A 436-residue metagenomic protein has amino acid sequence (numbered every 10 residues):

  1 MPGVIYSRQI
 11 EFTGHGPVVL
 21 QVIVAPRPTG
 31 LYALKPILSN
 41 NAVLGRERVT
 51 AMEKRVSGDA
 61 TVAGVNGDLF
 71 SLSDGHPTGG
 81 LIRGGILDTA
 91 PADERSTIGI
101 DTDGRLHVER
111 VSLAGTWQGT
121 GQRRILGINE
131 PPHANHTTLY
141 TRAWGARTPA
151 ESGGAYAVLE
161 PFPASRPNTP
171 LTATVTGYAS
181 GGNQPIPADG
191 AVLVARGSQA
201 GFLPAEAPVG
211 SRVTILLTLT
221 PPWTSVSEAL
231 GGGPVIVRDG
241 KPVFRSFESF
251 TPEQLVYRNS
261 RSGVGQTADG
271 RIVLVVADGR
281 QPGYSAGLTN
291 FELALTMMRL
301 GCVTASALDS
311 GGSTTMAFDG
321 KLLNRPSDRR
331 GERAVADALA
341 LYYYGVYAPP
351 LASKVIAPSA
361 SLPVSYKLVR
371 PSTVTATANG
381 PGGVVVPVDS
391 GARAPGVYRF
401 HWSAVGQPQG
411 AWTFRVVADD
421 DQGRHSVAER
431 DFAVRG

Functional and structural regions predicted by a protein language model:
M1-G197, L203: Zymogen propeptides
E11, L72-I100, L217, A229 (+2 more regions): Conserved, well-ordered active-site substructure
A340-L362, R435-G436: Short, compositionally biased P/S/T/A/G/V-rich stretches that sit at domain boundaries
L362-L368, W402: Aromatic/hydrophobic beta-strand junction motif of beta-rich domains
P371, V397, Q409-T413: Extracellular Ig-like/FN3 beta-sandwich strand-entry sites
V384-P408: Glycine-centered tight-turn motifs at strand-turn-strand junctions
V416-A418: Conserved structural position at the C-terminal beta-strand of extracellular beta-sandwich adhesion modules
H425-E429: Extracellular and select intracellular beta-sandwich modules with Ser/Thr-enriched, small-residue motifs on
